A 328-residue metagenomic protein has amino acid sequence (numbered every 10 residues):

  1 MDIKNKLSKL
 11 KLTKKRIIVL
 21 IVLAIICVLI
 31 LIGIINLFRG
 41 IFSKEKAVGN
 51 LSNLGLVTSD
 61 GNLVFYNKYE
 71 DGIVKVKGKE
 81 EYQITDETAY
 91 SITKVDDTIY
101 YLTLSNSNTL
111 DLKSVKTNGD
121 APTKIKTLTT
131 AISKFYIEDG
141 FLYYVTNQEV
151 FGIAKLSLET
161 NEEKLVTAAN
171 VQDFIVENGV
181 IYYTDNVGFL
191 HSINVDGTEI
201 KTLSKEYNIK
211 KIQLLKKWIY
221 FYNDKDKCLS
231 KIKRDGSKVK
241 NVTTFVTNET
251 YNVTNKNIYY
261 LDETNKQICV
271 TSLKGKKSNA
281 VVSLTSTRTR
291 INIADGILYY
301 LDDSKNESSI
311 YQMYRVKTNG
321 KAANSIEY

Functional and structural regions predicted by a protein language model:
M1-I17: N-terminal Lys/Arg-rich, disordered targeting/topogenic segments
I21-I34: Hydrophobic membrane-insertion alpha-helices, especially the h-region of bacterial N-terminal signal peptides
I32-Y82: An edge-strand/N-cap motif at the start of beta-rich repeat modules
N50-S59, E87-D96, T130-D139, A169-N178 (+4 more regions): Repeated scaffold domains used in trafficking and secretory/extracellular systems, primarily beta-propellers
V64-N67, Y100-L102, Y143-V145, Y182-T184 (+3 more regions): Residue position within the beta-strands of beta-propeller blades
E70-K75, S107-S114, E149-K155, V187-S192 (+3 more regions): Structural motif
V76-E80, V115-D120, L156-N161, N194-T198 (+3 more regions): Short loop/turn segments that connect beta-strands within beta-propeller blades
Y82-D86, T123-T127, K164-A168, K201-K205 (+3 more regions): Beta-propeller fold detector
